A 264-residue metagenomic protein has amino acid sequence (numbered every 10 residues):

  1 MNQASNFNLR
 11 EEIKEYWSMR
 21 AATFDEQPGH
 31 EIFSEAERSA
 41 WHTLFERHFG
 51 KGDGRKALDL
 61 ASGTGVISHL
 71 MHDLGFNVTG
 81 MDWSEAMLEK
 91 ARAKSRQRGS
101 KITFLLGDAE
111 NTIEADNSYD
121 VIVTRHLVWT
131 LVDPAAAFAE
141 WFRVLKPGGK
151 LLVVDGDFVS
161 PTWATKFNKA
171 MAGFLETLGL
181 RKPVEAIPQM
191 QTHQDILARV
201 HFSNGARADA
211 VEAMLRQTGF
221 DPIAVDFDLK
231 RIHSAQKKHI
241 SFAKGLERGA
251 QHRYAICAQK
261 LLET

Functional and structural regions predicted by a protein language model:
M1-D53, V66, L70, L229-R231: Conserved class I S-adenosyl-L-methionine
K56-L60, T64-N111: Class I SAM-dependent methyltransferase SAM/SAH-binding core
E110-V121: A short acidic, Gly/Pro-enriched loop at the edge of an enzyme's catalytic core that lines a small-molecule cofactor
V121-P134: A short SAM/SAH-binding and catalytic strip from SAM-dependent methyltransferases
A135-P147: A short glycine-rich, Lys/Arg-flanked "PGG" loop and its adjoining helix->strand segment in the class I
K150-R181: Conserved class I S-adenosyl-L-methionine
H201-G219, V225: Short alpha-helix
T218-D221, K238-T264: Core SAM-dependent methyltransferase catalytic element
